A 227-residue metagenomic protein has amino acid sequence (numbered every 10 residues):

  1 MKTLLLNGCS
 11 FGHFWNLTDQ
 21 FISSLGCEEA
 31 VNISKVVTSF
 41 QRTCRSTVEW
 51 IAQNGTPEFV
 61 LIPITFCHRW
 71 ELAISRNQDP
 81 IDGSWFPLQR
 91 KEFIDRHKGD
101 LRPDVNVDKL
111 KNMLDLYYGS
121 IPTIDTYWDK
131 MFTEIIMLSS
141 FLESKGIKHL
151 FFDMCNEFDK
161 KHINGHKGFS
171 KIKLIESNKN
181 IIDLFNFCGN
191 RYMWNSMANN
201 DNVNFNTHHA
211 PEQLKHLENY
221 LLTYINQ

Functional and structural regions predicted by a protein language model:
M1-S46, A52-Q53, H216: Serine-esterase "nucleophile elbow" of acetyl-processing enzymes
V48-Q227: Alpha-helical cap/lid subdomain in secreted, periplasmic, or secretory-pathway luminal O-acyl-processing enzymes
